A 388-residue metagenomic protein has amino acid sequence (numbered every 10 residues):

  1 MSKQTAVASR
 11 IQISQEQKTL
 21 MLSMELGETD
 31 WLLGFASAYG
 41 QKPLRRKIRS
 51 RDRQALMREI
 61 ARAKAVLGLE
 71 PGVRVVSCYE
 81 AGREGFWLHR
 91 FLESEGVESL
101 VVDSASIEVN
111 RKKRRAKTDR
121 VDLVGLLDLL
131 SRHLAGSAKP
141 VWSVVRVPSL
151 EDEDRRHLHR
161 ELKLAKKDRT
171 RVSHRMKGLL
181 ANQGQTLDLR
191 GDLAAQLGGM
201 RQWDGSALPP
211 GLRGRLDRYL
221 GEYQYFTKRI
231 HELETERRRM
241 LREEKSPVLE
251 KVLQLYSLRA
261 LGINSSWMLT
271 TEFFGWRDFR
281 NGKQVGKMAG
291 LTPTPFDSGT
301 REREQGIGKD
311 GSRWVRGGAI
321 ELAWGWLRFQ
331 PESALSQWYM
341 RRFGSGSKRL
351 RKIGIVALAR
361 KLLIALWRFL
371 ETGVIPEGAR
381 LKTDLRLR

Functional and structural regions predicted by a protein language model:
M1-R388: A detector of single, family-specific signature residues that are central to catalytic or substrate-handling motifs
